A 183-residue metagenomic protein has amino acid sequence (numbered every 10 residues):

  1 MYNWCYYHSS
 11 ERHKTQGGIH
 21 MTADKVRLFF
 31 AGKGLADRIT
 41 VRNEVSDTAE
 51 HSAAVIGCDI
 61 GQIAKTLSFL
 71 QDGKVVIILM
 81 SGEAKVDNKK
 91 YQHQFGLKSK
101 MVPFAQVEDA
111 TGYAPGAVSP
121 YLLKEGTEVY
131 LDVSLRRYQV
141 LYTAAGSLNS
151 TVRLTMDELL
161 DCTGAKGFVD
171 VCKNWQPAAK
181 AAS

Functional and structural regions predicted by a protein language model:
Y2-H8, K14-S183: Extended, low-hydrophobicity, polar/charged segments
